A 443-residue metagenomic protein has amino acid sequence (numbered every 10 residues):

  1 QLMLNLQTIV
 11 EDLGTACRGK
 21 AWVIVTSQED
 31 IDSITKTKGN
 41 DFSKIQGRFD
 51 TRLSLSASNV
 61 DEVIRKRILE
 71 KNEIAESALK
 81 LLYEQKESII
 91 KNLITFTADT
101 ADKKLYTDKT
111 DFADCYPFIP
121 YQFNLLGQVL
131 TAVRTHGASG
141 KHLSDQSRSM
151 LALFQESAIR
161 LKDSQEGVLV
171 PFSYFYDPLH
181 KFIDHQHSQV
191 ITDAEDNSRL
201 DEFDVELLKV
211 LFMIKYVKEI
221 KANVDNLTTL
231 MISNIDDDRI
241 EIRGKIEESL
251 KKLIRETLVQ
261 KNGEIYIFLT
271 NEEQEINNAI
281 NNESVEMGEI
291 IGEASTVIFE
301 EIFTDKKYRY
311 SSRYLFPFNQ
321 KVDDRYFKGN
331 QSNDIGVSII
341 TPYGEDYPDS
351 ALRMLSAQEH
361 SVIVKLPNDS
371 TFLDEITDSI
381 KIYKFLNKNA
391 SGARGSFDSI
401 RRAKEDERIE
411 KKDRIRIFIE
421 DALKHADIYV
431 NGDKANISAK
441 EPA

Functional and structural regions predicted by a protein language model:
Q1-A443: Extended alpha-helical scaffold and adjacent linker segments that couple domains and build interaction/assembly
